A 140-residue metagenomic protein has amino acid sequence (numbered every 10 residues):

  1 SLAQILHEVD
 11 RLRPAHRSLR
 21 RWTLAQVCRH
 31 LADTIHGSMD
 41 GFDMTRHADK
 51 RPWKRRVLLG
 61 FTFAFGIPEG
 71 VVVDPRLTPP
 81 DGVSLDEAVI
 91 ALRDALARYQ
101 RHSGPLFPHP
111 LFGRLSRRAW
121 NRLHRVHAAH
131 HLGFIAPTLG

Functional and structural regions predicted by a protein language model:
S1-E8, H30, T34, A95 (+1 more regions): Amphipathic, well-ordered alpha-helical segments in soluble domains
S1-L2, L6-H16, P75-S84, A91 (+1 more regions): Globin-like tetrapyrrole-binding proteins
L2-E8, V71-V72, R101-F107: Short alpha-helical hairpin
R13-T62, R101-H102, L106-G140: Short, contiguous alpha-helical
D40-H102: Short, helix-capping/interhelical loops that line the mouth of catalytic, cofactor-, or ligand-binding pockets
